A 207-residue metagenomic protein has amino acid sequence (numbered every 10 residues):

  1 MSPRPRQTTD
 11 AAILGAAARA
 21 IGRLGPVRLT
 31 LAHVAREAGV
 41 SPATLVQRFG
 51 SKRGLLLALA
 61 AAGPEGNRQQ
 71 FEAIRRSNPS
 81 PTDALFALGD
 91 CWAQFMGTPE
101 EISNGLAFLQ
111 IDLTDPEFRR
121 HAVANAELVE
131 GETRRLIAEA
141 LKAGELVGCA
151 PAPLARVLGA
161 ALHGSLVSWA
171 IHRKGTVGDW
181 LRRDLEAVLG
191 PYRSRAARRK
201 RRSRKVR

Functional and structural regions predicted by a protein language model:
S2-P3: Short Lys/Arg-rich basic patches
A12, A16-G54, A58: Helix-turn-helix
R23-V27, S77, A143: Short coil/turn segments at alpha/beta junctions that flank glycine-rich nucleotide-binding fingerprints
S51, I111-P116: Short loop-to-helix capping motifs
A58, E72-I102, L154-L158, R182 (+1 more regions): Hydrophobic alpha-helical connector segments
A61-R68: Short, basic, alpha-helical segments at the C-terminal edge of helix-turn-helix-like DNA-binding modules
R68, E100-L106, P116-K142, P153-R156 (+1 more regions): Amphipathic alpha-helical packing segments from all-alpha helical-bundle domains
R119-V123, L141-V188, A196-R207: Hydrophobic/aromatic-rich alpha-helical bundle segments in the mid-to-C-terminal region
